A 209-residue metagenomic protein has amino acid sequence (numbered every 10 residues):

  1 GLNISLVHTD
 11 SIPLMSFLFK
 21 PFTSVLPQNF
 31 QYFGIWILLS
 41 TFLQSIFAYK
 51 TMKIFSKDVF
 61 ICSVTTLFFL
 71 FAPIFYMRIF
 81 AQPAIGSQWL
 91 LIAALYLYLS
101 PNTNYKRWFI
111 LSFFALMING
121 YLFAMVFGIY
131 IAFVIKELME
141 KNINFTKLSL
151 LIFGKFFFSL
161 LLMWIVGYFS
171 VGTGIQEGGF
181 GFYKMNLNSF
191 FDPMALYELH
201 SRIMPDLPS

Functional and structural regions predicted by a protein language model:
G1-L43, A72-S87, F191-Y197: Membrane-interface coil-to-helix junctions
L2-V7, N119, S201-S209: Short aromatic-rich membrane-water interface segments that cap or initiate transmembrane helices in multi-pass membrane
I12-S16, D58, G178, F182-M185: Coil-to-alpha-helix initiation sites in intrinsically disordered, low-complexity, charged segments
Q28, M77, L138-N142, G167-Q176: Transmembrane helix-loop junctions in multipass membrane proteins, especially transporters and channels
L38, F42-F55, F60-E137, K155-S159 (+1 more regions): Membrane-embedded helix bundles of polyisoprenyl
E140-L150: Membrane-interface helix-loop-helix junctions at transmembrane boundaries of multi-pass membrane enzymes, predominantly
L162-S209: Periplasmic/ER-lumenal interhelical loops and adjacent helix-loop junctions in multi-pass membrane proteins
